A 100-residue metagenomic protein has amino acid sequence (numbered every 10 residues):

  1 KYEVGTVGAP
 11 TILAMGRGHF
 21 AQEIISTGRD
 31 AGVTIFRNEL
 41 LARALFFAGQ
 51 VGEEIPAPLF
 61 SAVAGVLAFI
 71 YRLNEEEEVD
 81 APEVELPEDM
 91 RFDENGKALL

Functional and structural regions predicted by a protein language model:
K1-L100: Divalent-cation
